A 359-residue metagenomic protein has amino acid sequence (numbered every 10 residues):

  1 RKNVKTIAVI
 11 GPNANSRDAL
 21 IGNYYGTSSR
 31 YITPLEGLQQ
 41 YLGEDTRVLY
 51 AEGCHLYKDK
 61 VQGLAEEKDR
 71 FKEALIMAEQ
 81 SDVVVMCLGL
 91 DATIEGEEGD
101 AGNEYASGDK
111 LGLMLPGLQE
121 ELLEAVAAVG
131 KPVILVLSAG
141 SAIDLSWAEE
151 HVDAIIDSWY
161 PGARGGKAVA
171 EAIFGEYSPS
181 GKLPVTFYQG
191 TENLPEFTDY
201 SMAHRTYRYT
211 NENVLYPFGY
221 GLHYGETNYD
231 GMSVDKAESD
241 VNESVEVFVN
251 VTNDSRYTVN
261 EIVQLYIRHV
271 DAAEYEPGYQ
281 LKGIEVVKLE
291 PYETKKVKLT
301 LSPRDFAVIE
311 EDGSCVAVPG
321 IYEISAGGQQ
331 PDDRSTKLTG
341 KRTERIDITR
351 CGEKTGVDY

Functional and structural regions predicted by a protein language model:
R1-Y359: C-terminal non-catalytic regions of proteins with extracellular/luminal or membrane-system context
